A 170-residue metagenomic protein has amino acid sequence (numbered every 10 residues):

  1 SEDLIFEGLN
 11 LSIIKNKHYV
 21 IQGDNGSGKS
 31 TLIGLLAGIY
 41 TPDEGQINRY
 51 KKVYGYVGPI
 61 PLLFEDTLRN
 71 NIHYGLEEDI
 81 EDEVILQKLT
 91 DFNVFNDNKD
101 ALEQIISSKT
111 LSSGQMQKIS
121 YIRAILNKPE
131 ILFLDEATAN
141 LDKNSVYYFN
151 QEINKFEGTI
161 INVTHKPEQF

Functional and structural regions predicted by a protein language model:
E2-Y19, G45: Conserved beta-strand
Q22-D24: The feature captures the beta-strand-to-loop junction immediately N-terminal to the Walker
A37: Helix-to-loop junction immediately C-terminal to a conserved catalytic motif
I60-I80, A139: Conserved catalytic motifs of ABC-family nucleotide-binding domains
F92-I119, R123: ABC-fold ATPase nucleotide-binding domain signature/coupling loops
S107-T110, E136-A137, L141-S145: Walker B catalytic motif
A124-E130: A short, proline-enriched helix->beta-strand linker immediately N-terminal to the Walker B motif in ABC-type P-loop
G158-H165: Conserved H-loop
